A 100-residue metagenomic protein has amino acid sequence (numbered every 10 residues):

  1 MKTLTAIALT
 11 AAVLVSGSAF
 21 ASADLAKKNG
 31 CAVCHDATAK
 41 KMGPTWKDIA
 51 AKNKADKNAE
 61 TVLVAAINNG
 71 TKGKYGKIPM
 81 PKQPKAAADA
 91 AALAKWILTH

Functional and structural regions predicted by a protein language model:
M1-F20: Classic N-terminal secretory signal peptides
F20-A37: Sequence/structural segment immediately N-terminal to covalent heme-attachment motifs in c-type and related
V33, M42-N53, A66-W96: Axial heme c-ligation environment in periplasmic c-type cytochrome domains
A55-N58: Surface-exposed, polar/charged faces of alpha-helical domains in mature secreted/periplasmic/lumenal proteins
T99-H100: Short, solvent-exposed mixed-charge patches
